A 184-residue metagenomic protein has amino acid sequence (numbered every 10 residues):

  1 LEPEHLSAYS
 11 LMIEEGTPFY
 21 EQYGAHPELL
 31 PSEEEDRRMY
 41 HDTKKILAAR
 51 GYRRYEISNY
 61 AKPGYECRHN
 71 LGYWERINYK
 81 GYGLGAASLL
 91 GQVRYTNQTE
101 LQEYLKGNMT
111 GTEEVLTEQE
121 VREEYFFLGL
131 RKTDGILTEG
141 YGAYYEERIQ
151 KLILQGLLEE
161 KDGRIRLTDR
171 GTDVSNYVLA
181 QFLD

Functional and structural regions predicted by a protein language model:
L1-E139: C-terminal scaffold of the Radical SAM
R37, G142-A143, D169-T172: An alpha-helix initiation/capping motif
E120-F127, E146, T172, N176: Non-catalytic, well-ordered alpha-helical scaffold segments
G140-Q155: Short amphipathic alpha-helical interaction segments
I153-G163: A short, conserved structural fragment
R164-T168: Minor-groove-contacting beta-hairpin "wing" of winged helix-turn-helix DNA-binding domains
R170-D184: Short, amphipathic alpha-helical interaction segments positioned at domain boundaries
